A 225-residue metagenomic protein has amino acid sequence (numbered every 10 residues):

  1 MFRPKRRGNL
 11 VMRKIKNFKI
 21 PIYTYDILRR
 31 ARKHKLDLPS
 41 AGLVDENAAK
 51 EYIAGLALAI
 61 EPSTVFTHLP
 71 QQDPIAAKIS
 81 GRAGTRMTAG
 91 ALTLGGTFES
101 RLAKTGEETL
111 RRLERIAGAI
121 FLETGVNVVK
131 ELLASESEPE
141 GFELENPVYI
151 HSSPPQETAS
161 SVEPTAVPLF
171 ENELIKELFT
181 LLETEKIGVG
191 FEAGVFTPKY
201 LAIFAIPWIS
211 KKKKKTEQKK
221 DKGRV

Functional and structural regions predicted by a protein language model:
F2-L110, A202-I206, K212-R224: Active-site helix-to-loop segments that bind/position phosphate- or nucleotide-bearing substrates and donors across
A41-V44, A48, L113-A117, F121 (+2 more regions): Catalytic cores of large soluble enzymes that bind and process phosphate-bearing ligands
A48, Y52-G55, G125, V129 (+2 more regions): General structural feature for long, well-ordered alpha-helical segments within catalytic domains of soluble enzymes
L56-P62, I116, E171-E173: A generic short-segment signal for beta-strand/edge and adjacent turn/coil regions
E61-H68, S137, G141, I187-G190: Residue-level signal for secondary-structure boundary elements
G81-S152: Conserved mixed alpha/beta catalytic, RNA-binding, or beta-rich assembly cores of soluble enzyme, regulatory
L94, E140-V225: Short terminal or interdomain "cap/linker" segment that borders an active site or interface and mediates
